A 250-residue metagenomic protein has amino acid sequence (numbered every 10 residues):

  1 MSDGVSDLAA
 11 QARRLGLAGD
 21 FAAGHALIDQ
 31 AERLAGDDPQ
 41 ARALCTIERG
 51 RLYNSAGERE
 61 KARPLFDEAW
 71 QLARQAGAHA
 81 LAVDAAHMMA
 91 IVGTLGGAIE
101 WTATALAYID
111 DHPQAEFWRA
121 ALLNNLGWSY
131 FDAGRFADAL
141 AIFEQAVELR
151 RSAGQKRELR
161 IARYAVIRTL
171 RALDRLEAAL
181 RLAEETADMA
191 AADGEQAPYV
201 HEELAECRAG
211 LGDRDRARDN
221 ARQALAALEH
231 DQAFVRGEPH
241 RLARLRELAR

Functional and structural regions predicted by a protein language model:
M1-D3, Q11, D193, G210-R250: C-terminal non-catalytic interaction modules
S6-D20, A43-G57, A80-G97, W118-G134 (+3 more regions): Tandem amphipathic alpha-helical repeat scaffolds
I28, C45, F66, A85 (+4 more regions): Generic L/I/V-rich hydrophobic alpha-helical segments across diverse proteins
D29-R33, D67-R74, L106-D111, E144-G154 (+2 more regions): Amphipathic alpha-helical segments of tetratricopeptide repeats
R33-C45, G77: Short, charge-rich amphipathic alpha-helical segments embedded in non-transmembrane helical bundles/solenoids
A120-E195: Eukaryotic tandem repeat interaction scaffolds
